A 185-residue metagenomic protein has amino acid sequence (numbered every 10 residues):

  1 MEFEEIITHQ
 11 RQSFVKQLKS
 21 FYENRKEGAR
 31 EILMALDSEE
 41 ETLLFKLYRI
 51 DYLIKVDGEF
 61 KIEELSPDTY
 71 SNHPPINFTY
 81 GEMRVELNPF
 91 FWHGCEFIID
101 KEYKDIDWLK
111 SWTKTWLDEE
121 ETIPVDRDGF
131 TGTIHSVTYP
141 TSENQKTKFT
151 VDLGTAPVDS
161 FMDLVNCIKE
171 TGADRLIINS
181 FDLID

Functional and structural regions predicted by a protein language model:
M1-D185: Structured alpha/beta or helical-core interaction and ligand-binding surfaces enriched in interleaved
